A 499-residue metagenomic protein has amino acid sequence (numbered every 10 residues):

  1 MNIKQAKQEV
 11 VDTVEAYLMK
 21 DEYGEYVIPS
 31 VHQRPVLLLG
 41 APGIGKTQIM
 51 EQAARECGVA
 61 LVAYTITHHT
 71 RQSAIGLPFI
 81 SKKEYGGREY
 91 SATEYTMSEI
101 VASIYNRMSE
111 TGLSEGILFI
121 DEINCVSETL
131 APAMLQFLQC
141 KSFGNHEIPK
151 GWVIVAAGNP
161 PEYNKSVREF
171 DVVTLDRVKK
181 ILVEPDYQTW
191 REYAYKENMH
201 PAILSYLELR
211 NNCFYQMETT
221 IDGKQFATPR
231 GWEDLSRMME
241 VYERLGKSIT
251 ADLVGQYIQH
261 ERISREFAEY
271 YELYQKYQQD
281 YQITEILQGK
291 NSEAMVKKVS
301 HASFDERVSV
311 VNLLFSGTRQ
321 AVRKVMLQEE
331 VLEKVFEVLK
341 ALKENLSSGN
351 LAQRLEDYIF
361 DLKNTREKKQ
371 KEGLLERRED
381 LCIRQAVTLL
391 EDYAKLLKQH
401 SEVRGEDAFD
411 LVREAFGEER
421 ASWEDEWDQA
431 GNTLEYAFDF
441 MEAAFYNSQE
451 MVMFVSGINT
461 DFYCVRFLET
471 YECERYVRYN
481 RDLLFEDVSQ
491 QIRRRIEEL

Functional and structural regions predicted by a protein language model:
M1-N212, M217: AAA+ P-loop NTPase catalytic core and its hallmark functional loops
N2, A6-E9, V36, D171 (+6 more regions): General structural signal for secondary-structure boundaries
Q8, D12, A16, R55 (+18 more regions): Charged/polar, solvent-exposed surface patches and flexible loops
Q8-V10, I100-I104, Y242, W427-A430 (+1 more regions): Generic hydrophobic, helix-prone segments enriched in Leu/Val/Ile
R88, T93, A268-E269, E356 (+1 more regions): Intrinsically disordered, low-complexity segments enriched in small/polar residues
K196-Q353, D357: Alpha-helical lid/collar subdomain of P-loop NTPases
S300-L499: Terminal-proximal interaction/regulatory segments of ATP-powered molecular machines
